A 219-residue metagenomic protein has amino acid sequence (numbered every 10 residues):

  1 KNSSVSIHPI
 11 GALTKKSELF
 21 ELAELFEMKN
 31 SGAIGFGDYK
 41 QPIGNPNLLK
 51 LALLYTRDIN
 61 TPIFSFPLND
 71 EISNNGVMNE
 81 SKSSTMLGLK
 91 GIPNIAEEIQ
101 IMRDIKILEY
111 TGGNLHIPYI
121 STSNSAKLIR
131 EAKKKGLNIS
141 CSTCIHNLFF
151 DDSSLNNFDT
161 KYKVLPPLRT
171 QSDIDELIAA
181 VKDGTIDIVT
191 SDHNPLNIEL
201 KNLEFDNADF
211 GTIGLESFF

Functional and structural regions predicted by a protein language model:
K1-F20: Metal-cofactor-binding active-site regions of metalloenzymes
V5-P9, S84, G88, N157 (+3 more regions): General secondary-structure edge motif
G11, G32, G184, G211-G214: Glycine-centered flexibility sites
F20-V189: Histidine/acidic residue-rich metal-binding segments in metalloenzymes
E97, N207-F219: Gly/Ser/Thr-rich active-site loops/lids in small-molecule metabolic enzymes that frequently grip phosphoryl groups
S191-I198, G214-F219: Active-site anion/phosphate-binding pocket segments in diverse small-molecule metabolic enzymes
E199-D209: Basic, amphipathic juxtamembrane/active-site segments that coordinate anionic phosphate or diphosphate groups
